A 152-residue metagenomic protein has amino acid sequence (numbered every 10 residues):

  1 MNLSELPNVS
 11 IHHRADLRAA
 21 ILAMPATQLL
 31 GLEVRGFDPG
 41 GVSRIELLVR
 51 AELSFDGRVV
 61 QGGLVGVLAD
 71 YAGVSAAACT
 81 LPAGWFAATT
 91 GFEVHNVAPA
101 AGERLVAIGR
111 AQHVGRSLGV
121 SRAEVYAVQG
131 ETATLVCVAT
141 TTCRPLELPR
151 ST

Functional and structural regions predicted by a protein language model:
M1-R44: Non-catalytic linker/capping segments at the edges of enzyme domains
N2-I11, P99-G102, V106, Q112-T152: HotDog/MaoC-like acyl-thioester-processing domains
Q28-L30, G41-S43, F86-F92, E103 (+1 more regions): A generic structural signal for short beta-strands and their flanking turns/coil linkers
G41-V49, G109: Short, aliphatic-rich beta-strand segments
L47-V49, N96, P145: Hydrophobic residues in beta-strands and at strand termini
R50, S54-L68: A conserved, well-ordered hydrophobic junction motif at loop->secondary-structure transitions
G63-A83: Active-site helix/loop of acyl-thioester processing domains in fatty-acid/polyketide metabolism, spanning hotdog-fold
A76-V106, A111: Hydrophobic beta-strand-centered segment that forms part of the acyl-chain substrate-binding groove
